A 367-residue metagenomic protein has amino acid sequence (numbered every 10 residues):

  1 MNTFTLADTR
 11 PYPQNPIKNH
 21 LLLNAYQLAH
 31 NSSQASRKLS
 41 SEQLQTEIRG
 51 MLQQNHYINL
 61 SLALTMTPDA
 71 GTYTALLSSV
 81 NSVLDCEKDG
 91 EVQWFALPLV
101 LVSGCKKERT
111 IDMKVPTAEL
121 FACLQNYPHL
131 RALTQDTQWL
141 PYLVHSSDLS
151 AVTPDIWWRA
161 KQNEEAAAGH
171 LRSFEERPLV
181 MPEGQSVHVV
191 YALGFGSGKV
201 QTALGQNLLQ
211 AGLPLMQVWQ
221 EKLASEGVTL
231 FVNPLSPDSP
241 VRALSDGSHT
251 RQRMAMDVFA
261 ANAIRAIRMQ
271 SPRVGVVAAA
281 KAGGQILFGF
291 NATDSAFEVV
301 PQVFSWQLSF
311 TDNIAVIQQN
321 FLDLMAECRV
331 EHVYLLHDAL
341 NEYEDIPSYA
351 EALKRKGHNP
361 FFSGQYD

Functional and structural regions predicted by a protein language model:
M1-V80: Charged, amphipathic alpha-helical stretches
L28-A35, G50, Q54, I58 (+5 more regions): Surface-exposed polar/charged interaction patches
N55-S147: Long amphipathic alpha-helical coiled-coil/heptad-repeat bundle
K107-Y349: Extended, non-transmembrane interaction/recognition domains
S147, H358-F361: Alpha-helical interaction segments
A350-G357: Short cysteine-rich clusters marking metal-coordination/redox-active sites
F361-D367: C-terminal recognition-helix end and immediately following basic linker of small zinc-binding "finger" domains
